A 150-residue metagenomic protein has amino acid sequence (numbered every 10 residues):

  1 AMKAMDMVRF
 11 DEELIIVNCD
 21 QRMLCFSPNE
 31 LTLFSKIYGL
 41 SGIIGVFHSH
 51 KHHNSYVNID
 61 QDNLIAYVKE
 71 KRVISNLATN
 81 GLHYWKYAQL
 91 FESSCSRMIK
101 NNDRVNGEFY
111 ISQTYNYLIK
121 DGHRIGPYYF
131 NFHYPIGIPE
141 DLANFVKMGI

Functional and structural regions predicted by a protein language model:
A1-M7, N58-I59, K86, E140-V146: Short, surface-exposed amphipathic charged segments that create phosphate/polyanion-binding patches used for binding
A1-Y56: Conserved beta-loop-beta/alpha segment of the NTase-like Rossmann-fold superfamily that binds/positions NTPs
E12, L40, N63, H123-I125: A structural micro-motif
L31-F34, I59-Q61, I99-K100: Short, solvent-exposed amphipathic alpha-helical segments in soluble enzyme and RNA/protein-processing domains
H52-Y67: Conserved catalytic core of nucleotide-sugar-dependent glycosyltransferases
I65-P135, E140-I150: Catalytic-core segments of class I nucleotidyltransferases/pyrophosphorylases that form NMP-activated intermediates
